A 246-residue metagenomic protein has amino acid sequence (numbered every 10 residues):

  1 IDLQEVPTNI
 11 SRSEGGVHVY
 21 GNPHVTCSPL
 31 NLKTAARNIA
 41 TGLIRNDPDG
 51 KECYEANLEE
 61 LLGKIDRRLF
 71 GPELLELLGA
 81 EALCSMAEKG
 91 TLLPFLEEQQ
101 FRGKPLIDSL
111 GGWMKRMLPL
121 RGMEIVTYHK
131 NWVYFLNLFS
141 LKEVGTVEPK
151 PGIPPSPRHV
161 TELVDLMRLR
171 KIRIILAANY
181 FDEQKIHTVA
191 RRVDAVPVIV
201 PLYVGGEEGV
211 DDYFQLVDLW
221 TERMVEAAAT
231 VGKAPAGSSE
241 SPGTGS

Functional and structural regions predicted by a protein language model:
I1-S246: Extracytoplasmic metal-acquisition and chelation regions
